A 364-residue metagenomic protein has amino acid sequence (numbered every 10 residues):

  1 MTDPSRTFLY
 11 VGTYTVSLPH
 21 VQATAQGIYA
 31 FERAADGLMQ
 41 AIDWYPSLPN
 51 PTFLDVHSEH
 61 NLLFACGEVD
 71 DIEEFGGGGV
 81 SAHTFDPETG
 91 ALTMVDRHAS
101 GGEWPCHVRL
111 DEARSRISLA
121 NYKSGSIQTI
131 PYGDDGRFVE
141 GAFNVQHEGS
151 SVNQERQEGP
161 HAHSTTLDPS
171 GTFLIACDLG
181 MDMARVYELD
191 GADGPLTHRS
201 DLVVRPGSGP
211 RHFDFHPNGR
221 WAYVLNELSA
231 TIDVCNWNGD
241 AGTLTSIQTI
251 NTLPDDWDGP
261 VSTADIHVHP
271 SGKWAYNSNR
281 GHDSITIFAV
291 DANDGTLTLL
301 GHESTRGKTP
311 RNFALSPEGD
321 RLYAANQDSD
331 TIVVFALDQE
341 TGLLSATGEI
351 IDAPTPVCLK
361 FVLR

Functional and structural regions predicted by a protein language model:
T15-P19, V69-E74, K123-S126, M181-M183 (+3 more regions): Short glycine/acidic-enriched loop and turn motifs that connect beta-strands
F31-G37, H83-G90, T129-V139, Y187-P195 (+3 more regions): Short loop/turn segments immediately following beta-strands, especially the blade-tip and inter-blade linker loops
Q40-P46, T93-H98, F143, G149-E155 (+4 more regions): A short beta-strand motif characteristic of beta-propeller blades
Q40-R114: Blade-loop segments of beta-propeller domains
L48-S58, G101-R116, E148-S170, V204-W221 (+3 more regions): Beta-rich, blade/repeat-based domains predominating in secreted/periplasmic proteins but also intracellular
G171-A230: Loop-centered beta-sheet repeat module
Q327-V333, D338, S345-R364: Blade-level signature of beta-propeller repeat domains, shared across WD40, Kelch, NHL, RCC1 and BNR/Asp-box propellers
